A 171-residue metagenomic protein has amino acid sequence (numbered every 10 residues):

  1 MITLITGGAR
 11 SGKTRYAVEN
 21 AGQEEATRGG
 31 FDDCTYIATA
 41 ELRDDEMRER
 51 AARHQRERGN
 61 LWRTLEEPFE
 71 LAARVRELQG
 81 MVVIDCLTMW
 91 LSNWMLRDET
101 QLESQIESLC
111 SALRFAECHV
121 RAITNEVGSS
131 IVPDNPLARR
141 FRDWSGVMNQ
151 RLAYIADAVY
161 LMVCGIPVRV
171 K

Functional and structural regions predicted by a protein language model:
I2-E77: Conserved P-loop
L4, V83, R121-I123: Structural motif
G7-G8, A40, C86-L87, T124-E126: Short secondary-structure boundary segments
A17, H54, V83, N125 (+1 more regions): Residue-level signal for inorganic ion chemistry
D32-T35, G80, H119, A158: Residues at the starts of beta-strands that form the adenosine-phosphate
R53-Q55, M81, A138-R140: Short, hinge-like loop/turn segments at secondary-structure boundaries
R56-S104: Helix-adjacent hinge/juxtasegments
F69, L91-K171: Replace "adjacent to P-loop NTPase cores in ATP/GTP-dependent enzymes" with "adjacent to NTP-binding cores
